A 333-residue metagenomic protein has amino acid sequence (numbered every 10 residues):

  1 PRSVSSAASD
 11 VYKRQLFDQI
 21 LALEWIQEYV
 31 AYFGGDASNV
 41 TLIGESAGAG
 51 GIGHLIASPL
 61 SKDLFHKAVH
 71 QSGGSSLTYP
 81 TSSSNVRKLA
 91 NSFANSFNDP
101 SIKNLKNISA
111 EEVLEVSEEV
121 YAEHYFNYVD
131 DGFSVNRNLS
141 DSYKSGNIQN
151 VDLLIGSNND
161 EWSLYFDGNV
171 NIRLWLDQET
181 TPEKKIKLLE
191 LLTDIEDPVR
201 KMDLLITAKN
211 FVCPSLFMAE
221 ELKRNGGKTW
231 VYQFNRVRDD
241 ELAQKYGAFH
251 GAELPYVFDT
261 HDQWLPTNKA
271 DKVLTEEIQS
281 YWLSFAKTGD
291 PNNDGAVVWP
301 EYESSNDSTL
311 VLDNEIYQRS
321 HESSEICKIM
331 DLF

Functional and structural regions predicted by a protein language model:
P1-Y12: Single conserved hydrophobic/aromatic residue that forms the stacking wall/gate of nucleotide- or nucleobase-binding
K13-A31, K88: Alpha/beta-hydrolase active-site loop
R14, S46-A49: Active-site loop->helix "elbow" adjoining a glycine-rich segment at hydrolase catalytic centers
E28, K62, Q71-L176, M202-R224: Substrate-access "cap/lid" subdomains that shape and gate the entrance to catalytic or ligand-binding pockets
G34-E45: Alpha/beta-hydrolase fold nucleophile elbow
I43, S58, V69-S72, I155-S157 (+1 more regions): Alpha/beta-hydrolase-fold catalytic nucleophile elbow
A49-S61: Short glycine-enriched nucleophile-adjacent loop and the immediately C-terminal alpha-helix near the catalytic center
C213-F333: Mobile gating loops/cap/lid regions near enzyme active sites that modulate substrate access
